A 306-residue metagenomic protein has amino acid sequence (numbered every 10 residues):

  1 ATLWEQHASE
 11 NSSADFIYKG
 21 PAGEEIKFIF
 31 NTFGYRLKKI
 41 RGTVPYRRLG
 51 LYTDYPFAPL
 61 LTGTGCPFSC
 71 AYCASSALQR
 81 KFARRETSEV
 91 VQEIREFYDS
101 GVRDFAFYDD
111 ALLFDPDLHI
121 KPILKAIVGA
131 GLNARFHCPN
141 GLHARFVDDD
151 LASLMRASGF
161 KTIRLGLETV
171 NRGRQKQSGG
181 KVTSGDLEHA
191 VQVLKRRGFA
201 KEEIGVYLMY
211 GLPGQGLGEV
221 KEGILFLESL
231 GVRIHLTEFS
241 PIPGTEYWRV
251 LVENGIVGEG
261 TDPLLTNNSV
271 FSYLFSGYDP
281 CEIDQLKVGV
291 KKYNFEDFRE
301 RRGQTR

Functional and structural regions predicted by a protein language model:
A1-G42, E238, G244: Glycine-rich beta-alpha loop elements in corrinoid/cobalamin-binding modules across cobalamin-dependent enzymes
L3-S9, E25-F28, S69, F114-P116 (+3 more regions): Short catalytic/ligand-binding loop motif for oxyanion handling, primarily in non-cytosolic enzymes, centered on
E5-S12, D150-L151, P213-E228: Catalytic cores of alpha/beta
S12-D15, G34-R36, L124, L154-M155 (+3 more regions): Short, hinge-like loop/turn segments at secondary-structure boundaries
S13-A14, R156-T162, S229-R233: Glycine-enriched alpha-helix->loop->beta-strand junction motifs that scaffold or abut catalytic
Y18, A106, R164, H235-L236: Conserved beta-strand positions in the central sheet of alpha/beta enzyme cores
P45-K201, Y210: Radical SAM [4Fe-4S] cluster-binding motif and immediate context
E203, G218-R306: C-terminal accessory regions of radical SAM enzymes
